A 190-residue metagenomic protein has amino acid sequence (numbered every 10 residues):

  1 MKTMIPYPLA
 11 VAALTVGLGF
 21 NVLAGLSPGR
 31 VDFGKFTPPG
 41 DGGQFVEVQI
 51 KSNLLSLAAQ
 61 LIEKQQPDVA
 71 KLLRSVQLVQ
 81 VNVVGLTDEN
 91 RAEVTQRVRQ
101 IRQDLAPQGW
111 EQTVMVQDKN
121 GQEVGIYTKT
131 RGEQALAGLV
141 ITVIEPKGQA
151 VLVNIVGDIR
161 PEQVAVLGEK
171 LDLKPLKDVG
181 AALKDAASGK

Functional and structural regions predicted by a protein language model:
M1-A12: Bacterial N-terminal signal peptides that target proteins for export
A10-N21: Bacterial N-terminal signal peptides
G25-L26: Boundary of Sec targeting at the N-terminus
G29-I101: Early exported N-terminus immediately downstream of N-terminal targeting peptides
K51, K119-Q122, S188-G189: Compact beta-sheet-dominated domain cores in extracellular/mature segments
R74-Q134: Mid-length scaffold segments of soluble, non-membrane domains
Y127-V164: A short, solvent-exposed beta-edge/loop patch
I159-K190: C-terminal partner/receptor-binding element of secreted or periplasmic proteins
